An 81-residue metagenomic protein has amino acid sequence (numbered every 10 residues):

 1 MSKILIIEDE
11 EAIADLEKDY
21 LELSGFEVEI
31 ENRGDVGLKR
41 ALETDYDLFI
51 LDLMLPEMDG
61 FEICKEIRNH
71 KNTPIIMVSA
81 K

Functional and structural regions predicted by a protein language model:
M1-K81: N-terminal/domain-start alpha-helical segments
